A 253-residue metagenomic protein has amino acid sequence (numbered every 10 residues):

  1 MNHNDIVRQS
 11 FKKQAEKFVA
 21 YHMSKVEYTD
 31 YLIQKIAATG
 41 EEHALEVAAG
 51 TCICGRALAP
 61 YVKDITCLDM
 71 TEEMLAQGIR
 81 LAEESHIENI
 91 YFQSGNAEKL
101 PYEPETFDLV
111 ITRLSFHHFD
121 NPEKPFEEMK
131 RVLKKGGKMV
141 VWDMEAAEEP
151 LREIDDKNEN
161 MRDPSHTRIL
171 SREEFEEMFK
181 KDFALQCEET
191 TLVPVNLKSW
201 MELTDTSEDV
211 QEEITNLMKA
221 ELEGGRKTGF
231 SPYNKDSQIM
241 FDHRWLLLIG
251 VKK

Functional and structural regions predicted by a protein language model:
M1-G40, I53-A57, M74-Q77, S85 (+3 more regions): Conserved class I S-adenosyl-L-methionine
L45-K99: Class I SAM-dependent methyltransferase SAM/SAH-binding core
T51, L185-K253: Conserved Class I S-adenosyl-L-methionine
E98-L109: A short acidic, Gly/Pro-enriched loop at the edge of an enzyme's catalytic core that lines a small-molecule cofactor
D108-N121: A short SAM/SAH-binding and catalytic strip from SAM-dependent methyltransferases
E123-K135: A short glycine-rich, Lys/Arg-flanked "PGG" loop and its adjoining helix->strand segment in the class I
M139-H166: Conserved class I S-adenosyl-L-methionine
R168-D182: Short alpha-helix
